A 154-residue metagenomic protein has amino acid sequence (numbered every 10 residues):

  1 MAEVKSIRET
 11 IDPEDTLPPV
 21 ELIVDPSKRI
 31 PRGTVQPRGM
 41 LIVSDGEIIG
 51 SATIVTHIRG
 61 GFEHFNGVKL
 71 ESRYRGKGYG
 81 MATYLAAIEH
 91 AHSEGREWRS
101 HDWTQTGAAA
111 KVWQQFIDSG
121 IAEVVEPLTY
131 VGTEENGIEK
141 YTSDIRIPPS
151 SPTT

Functional and structural regions predicted by a protein language model:
M1-K28: Conserved N-terminal entry element of GNAT/NAT acetyltransferase domains
S27-E63, G67-V68: A conserved beta-strand-loop-helix scaffold within acyl/acetyltransferase catalytic domains
G67-G76: A short, internal acetyl-CoA/4′-phosphopantetheine-binding micro-motif in the GNAT/acyltransferase core
G76-E89: Conserved acetyl-CoA-binding loop-helix of GNAT-fold acetyltransferases
A86-E94, S119: Active-site catalytic microenvironments for nucleophilic, acid-base chemistry
A91-A108: Conserved GNAT acetyl-CoA-binding A-motif
W113: Conserved active-site tyrosine of GNAT-family acetyltransferases
E126-T154: C-terminal "cap" of GNAT-fold acetyltransferases
